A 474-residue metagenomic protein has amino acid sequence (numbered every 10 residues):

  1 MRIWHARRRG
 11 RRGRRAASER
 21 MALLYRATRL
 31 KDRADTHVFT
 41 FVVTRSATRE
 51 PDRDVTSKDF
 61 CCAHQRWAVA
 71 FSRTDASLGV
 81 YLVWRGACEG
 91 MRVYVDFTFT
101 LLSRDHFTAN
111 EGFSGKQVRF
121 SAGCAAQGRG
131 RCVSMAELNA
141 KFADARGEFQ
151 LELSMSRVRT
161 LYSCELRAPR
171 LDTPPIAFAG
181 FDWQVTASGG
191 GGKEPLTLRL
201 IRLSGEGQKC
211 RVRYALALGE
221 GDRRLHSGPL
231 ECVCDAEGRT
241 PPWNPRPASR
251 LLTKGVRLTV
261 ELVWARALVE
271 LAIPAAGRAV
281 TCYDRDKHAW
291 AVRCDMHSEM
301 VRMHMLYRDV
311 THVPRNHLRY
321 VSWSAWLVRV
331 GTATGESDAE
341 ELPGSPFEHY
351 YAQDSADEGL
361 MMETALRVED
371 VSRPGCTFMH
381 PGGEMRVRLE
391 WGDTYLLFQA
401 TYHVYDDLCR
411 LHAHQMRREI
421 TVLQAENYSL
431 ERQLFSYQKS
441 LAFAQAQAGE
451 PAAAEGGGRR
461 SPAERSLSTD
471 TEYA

Functional and structural regions predicted by a protein language model:
R2-R8, G13-A474: Protein/peptide-recognition domains central to ubiquitin and immune signaling
